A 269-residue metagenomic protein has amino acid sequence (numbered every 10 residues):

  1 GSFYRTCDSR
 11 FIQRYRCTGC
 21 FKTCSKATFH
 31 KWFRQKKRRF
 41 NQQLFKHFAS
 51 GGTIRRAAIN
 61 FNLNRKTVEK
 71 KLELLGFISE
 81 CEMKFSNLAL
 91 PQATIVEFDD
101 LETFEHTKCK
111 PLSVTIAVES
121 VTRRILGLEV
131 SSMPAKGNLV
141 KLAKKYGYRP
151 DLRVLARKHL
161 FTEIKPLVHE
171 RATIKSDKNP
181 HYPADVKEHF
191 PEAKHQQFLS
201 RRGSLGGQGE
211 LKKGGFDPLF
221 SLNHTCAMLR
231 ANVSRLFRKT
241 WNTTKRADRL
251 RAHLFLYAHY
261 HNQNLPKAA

Functional and structural regions predicted by a protein language model:
G1-A269: Residue-level recognition of single "structural anchor" positions that define or cap local secondary structure
